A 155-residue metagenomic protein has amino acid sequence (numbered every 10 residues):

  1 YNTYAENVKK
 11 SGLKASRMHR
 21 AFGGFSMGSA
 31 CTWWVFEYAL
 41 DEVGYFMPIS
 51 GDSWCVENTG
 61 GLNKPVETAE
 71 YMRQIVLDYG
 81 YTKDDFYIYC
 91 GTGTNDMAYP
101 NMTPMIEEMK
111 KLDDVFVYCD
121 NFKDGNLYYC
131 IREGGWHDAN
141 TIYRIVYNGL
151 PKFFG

Functional and structural regions predicted by a protein language model:
Y1-G155: Non-catalytic cap/lid and distal C-terminal segments of serine-dependent acyl enzymes
